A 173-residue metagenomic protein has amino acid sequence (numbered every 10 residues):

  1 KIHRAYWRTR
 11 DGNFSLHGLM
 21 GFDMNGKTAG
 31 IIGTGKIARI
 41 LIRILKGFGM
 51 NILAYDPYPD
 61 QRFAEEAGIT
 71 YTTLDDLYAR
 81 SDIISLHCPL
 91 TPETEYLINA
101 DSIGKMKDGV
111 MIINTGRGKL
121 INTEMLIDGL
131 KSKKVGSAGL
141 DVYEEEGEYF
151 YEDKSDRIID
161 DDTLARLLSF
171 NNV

Functional and structural regions predicted by a protein language model:
K1-Y6, M20-G21, I112: Phosphate/diphosphate ligand-binding glycine-rich loop within oxidoreductases
I2-Y6, S85, F150: Short amphipathic alpha-helical interaction/hinge segments
H3-R4, F14, A29, D82 (+3 more regions): Generic structural signal for secondary-structure transition and capping sites
H3-W7, K46-G47, K131: Generic secondary-structure signature for well-ordered alpha-helical cores
R8-L16: A short, charged, Gly/Pro-tolerant segment at domain boundaries
H17-D108: Rossmann-like dinucleotide/phosphate-binding beta-alpha-beta segment
I32, T115-G116: Structural motif
G109, G116-V173: Rossmann-like dinucleotide-binding domain for NAD(H)/NADP(H)
